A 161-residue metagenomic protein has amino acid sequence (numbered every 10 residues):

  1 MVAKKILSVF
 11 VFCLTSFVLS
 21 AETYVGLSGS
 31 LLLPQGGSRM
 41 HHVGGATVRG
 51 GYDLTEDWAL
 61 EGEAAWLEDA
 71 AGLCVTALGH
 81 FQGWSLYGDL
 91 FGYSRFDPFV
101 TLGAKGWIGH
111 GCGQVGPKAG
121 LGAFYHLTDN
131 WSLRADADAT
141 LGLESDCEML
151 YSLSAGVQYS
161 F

Functional and structural regions predicted by a protein language model:
M1-Y24, N130: Cleavable N-terminal export/targeting peptides
A21-L33, P98-L102: Transmembrane beta-strand segments of Gram-negative outer membrane beta-barrel proteins
L32-T47: Surface-exposed strand-loop-strand hairpins of Gram-negative outer-membrane beta-barrel proteins
G36-S38, A71-G72, G109-G113, E144-E148: Outer-membrane beta-barrel proteins
Y52-P117, Y125, D129, G156-Y159: Gram-negative (and chloroplast) outer-membrane scaffold detector with strong preference for beta-barrel transmembrane
D138: C-terminal binding/interaction regions
E148-S154: A cross-taxonomic marker for long C-terminal extensions/tails that follow the last structured domain
